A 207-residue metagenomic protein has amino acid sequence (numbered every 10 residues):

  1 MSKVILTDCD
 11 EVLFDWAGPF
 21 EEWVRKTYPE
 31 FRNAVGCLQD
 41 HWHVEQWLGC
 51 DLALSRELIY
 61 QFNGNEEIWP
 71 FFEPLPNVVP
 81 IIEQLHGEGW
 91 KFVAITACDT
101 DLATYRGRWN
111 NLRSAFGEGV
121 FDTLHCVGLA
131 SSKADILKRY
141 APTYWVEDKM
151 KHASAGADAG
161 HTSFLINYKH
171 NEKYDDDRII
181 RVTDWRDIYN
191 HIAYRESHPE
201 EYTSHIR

Functional and structural regions predicted by a protein language model:
M1-L54: Active-site neighborhood of HAD-like aspartate-dependent phosphohydrolases
M1-S2, G89, P142, G160: A general structural motif
F14-A17, E22, F92, D101-Y105 (+3 more regions): Short catalytic/ligand-binding loop motif for oxyanion handling, primarily in non-cytosolic enzymes, centered on
H43-P80, W90: Metal-dependent phosphoesterase signature
I68-E73, V78-L112: Substrate-recognition element of Asp-dependent hydrolases with the DxDx(T/V) motif
K91-V93, Y144, T162-F164: A structural signal for isolated positions on well-ordered beta-strands in alpha/beta enzyme cores
I95-V146, M150, S154: Substrate-recognition "cap/lid" segment bordering the active-site pocket of phosphatases
K138-R139, K149-R207: Asp-based, Mg2+/Mn2+-dependent phosphohydrolase catalytic module
